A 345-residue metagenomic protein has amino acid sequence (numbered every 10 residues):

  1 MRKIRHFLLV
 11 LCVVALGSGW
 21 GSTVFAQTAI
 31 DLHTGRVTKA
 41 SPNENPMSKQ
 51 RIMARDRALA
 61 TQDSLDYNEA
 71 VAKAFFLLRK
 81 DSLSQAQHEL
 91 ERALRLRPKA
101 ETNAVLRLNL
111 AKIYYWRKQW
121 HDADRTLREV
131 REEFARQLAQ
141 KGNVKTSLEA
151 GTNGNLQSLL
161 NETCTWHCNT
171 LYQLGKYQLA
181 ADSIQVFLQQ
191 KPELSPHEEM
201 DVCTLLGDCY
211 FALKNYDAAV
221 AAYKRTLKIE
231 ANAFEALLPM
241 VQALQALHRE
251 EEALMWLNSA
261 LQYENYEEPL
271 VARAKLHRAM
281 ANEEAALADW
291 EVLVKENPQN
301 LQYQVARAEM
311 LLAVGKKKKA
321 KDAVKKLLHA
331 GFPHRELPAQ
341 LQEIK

Functional and structural regions predicted by a protein language model:
V24-L106, R125, K345: N-terminal leader/linker segments that initiate helical-solenoid repeat arrays
S64, P98-E101, A135, S158 (+6 more regions): Short coil turns that delineate tetratricopeptide repeat
E69, N103-L106, Q140, T163 (+6 more regions): TPR alpha-solenoid repeat register
A72, V105-N109, L159, W166 (+6 more regions): Canonical tetratricopeptide repeat
R79, W116, Q173, A212 (+4 more regions): Register position in tetratricopeptide repeats
